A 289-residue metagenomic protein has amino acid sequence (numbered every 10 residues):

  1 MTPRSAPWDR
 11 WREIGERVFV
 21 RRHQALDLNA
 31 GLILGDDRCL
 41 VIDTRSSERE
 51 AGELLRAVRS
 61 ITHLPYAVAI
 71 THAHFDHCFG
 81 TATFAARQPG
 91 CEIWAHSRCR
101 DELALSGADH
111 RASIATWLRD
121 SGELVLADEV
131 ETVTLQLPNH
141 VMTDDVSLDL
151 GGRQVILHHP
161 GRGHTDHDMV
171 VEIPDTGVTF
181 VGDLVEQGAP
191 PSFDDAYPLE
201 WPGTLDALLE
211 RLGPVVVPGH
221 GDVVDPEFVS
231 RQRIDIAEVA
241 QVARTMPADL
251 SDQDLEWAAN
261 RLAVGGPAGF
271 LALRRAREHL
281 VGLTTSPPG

Functional and structural regions predicted by a protein language model:
M1-T2, E123, L209-V215, V223-G289: Accessory terminal helices/loops
W8-S60, M169-G182: Conserved beta-strand hairpin/beta-sheet module of binuclear metal-dependent hydrolase folds, prominently
E13, D101-H159, D175, L205 (+1 more regions): Metallo-beta-lactamase
R17, I33, D43, V58 (+8 more regions): Divalent metal-coordination and catalytic microenvironments
V20, L40-D43, A67-I70, I156-L157: Short catalytic-loop micro-motif centered on adjacent basic/acidic residues
H23-A25, H140-V141, G161-T165: A short catalytic or substrate-binding loop motif that flags glycine-/basic-rich loops and adjacent residues that bind
D36-R38, E48-A95, L212: Active-site metal-binding motif and surrounding structural segment of the metallo-beta-lactamase
R38-L40, S46-E48, S147, Q154-I234 (+1 more regions): Metallo-beta-lactamase
